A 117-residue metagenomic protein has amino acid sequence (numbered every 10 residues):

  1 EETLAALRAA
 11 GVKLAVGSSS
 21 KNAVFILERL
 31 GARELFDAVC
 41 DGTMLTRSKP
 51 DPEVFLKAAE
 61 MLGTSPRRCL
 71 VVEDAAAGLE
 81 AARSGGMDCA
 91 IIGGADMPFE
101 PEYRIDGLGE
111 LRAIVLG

Functional and structural regions predicted by a protein language model:
E2-V12, K21-G117: Asp-based, Mg2+/Mn2+-dependent phosphohydrolase catalytic module
